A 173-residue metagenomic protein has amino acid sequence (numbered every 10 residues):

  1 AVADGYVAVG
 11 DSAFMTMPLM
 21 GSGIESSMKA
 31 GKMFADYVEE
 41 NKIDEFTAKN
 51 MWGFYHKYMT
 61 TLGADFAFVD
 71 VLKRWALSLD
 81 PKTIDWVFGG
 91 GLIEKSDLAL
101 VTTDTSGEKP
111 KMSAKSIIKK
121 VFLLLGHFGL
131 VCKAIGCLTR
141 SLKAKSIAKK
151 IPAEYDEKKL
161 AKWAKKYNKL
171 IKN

Functional and structural regions predicted by a protein language model:
A1-V7, S26-K29, K49: Conserved active-site and cofactor/substrate-binding residues in soluble primary-metabolism enzymes
V2, M20, D36-W86: Active-site-proximal substrate-binding core of FAD-dependent oxidoreductases
V2-L19: Short FAD-binding loop at a beta-strand-to-alpha-helix junction that anchors the flavin cofactor in diverse
V9, E40, K57-T61, V69-V71 (+4 more regions): Generic signature of intrinsically disordered, low-complexity segments enriched in small/polar residues
T16-V38: A conserved FAD-binding loop/helix module that cradles the flavin
L77-N173: C-terminal auxiliary extensions adjacent to catalytic cores
